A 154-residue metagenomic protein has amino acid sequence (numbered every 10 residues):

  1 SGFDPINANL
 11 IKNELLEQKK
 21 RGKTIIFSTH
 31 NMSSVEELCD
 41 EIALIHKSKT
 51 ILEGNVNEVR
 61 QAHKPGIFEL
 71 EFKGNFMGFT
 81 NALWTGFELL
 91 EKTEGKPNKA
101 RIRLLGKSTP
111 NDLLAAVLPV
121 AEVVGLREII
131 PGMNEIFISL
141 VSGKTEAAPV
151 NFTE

Functional and structural regions predicted by a protein language model:
S1-F3, S34: ABC ATPase nucleotide-binding domain "signature" loop
F3, D40, K64-I67, E71 (+4 more regions): Residues in flexible loops and secondary-structure boundaries
P5-N7: Helix N-cap at the start of a conserved alpha-helix in ABC-type nucleotide-binding domains
L10: Conserved mid-core alpha-helix of short-chain dehydrogenase/reductase
N13-L105: ABC transporter nucleotide-binding domain
L105-E154: C-terminal coupling/interaction segments
